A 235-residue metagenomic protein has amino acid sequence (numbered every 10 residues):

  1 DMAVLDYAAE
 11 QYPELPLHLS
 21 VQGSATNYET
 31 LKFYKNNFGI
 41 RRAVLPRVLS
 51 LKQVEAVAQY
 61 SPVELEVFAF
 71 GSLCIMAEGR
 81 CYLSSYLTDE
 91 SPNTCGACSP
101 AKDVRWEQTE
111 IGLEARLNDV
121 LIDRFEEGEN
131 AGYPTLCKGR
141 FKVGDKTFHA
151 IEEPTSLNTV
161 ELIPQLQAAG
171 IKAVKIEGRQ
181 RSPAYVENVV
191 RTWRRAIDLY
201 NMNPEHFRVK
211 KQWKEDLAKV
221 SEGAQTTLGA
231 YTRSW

Functional and structural regions predicted by a protein language model:
D1, E29-K32, I40-A43: Conserved N-terminal glycine/acidic-rich loop preference
M2-A25, V44, V48-A173, R179-W235: Active-site pocket-lining/capping segments in soluble small-molecule metabolic enzymes
K35-N36, Q167: Non-catalytic positions within long, well-ordered alpha-helices that form the structural scaffold/packing of enzyme
